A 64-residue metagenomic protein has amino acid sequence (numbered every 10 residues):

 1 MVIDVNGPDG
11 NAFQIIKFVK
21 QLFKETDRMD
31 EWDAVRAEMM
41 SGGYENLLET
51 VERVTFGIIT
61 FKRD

Functional and structural regions predicted by a protein language model:
M1-D64: Long, contiguous binding/interaction regions
